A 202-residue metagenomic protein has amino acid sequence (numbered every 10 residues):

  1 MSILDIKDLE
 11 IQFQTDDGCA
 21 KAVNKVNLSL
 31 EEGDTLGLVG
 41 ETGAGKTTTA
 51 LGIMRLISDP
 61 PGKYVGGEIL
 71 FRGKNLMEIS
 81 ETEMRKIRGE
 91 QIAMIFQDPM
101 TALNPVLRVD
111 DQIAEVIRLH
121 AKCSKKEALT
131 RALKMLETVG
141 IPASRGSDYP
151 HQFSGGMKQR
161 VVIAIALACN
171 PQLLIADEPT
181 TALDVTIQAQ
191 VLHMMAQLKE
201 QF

Functional and structural regions predicted by a protein language model:
V39-G40: The feature captures the beta-strand-to-loop junction immediately N-terminal to the Walker
Y64-V65, L76-A93, L119: ABC ATPase NBD coupling module
E68-N75, K126-S144, Q172, Q197: Conserved ABC ATPase "signature" region
G89, H151, C169, H193: Conserved signature/switch motifs of ABC ATPase nucleotide-binding domains
I113, I163, L174, I187 (+1 more regions): Hydrophobic anchor residue at the start of the ABC signature
D148-F153, M157: Conserved ABC ATPase signature
